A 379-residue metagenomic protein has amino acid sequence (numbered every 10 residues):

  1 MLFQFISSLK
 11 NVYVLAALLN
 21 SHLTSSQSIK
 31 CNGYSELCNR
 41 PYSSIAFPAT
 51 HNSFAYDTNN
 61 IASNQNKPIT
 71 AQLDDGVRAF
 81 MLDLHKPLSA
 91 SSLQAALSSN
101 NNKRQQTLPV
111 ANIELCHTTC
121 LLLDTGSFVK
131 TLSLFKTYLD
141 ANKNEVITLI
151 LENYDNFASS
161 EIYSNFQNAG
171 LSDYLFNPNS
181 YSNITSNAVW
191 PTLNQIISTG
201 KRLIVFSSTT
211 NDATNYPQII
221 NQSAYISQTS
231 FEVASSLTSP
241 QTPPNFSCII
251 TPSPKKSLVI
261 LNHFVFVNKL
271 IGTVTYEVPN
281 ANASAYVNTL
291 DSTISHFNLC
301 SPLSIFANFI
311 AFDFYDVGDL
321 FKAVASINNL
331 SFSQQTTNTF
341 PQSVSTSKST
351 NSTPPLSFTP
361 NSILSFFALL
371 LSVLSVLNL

Functional and structural regions predicted by a protein language model:
M1-L15, P360-I363, L379: Classical eukaryotic N-terminal signal peptides for Sec-dependent ER targeting/secretion, especially the positively
F3, V12, N20-S21, A79-L82: General structural concept
F5, L23, S343, L371-S375: Positively charged, low-complexity intrinsically disordered regions
S8, A17-L19, Q218, K348 (+2 more regions): Intrinsic disorder/low-complexity signature
N11-V12, S21, R104, S349-S352: N-terminal cationic leader/targeting segments used for protein routing and processing
V14-K30, L374-L379: N-terminal signal peptide
S25-K348, A368-L369: Catalytic cores of phosphodiester-bond hydrolases, prominently lipid phosphodiesterases
S352-L379: Cleavable C-terminal sorting propeptides in eukaryotic secreted/cell-surface proteins
